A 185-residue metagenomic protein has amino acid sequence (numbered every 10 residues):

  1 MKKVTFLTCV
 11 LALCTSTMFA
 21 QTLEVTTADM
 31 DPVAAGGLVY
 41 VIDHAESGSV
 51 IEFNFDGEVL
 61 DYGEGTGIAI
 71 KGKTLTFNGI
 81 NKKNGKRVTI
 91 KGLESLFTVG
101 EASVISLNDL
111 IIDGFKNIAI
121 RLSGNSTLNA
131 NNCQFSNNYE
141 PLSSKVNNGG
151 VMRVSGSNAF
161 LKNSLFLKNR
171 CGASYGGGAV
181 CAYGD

Functional and structural regions predicted by a protein language model:
M1-V4: Positively charged n-region of N-terminal signal peptides that target proteins for export
T8-T17: Bacterial N-terminal signal peptides
M18-L38, G57: Right-handed parallel beta-helix/beta-solenoid
I42-I51, A69-K73, K82, S103: Beta-strand repeat architectures
E58-G63, T74-K116, I120, N137-Y139 (+1 more regions): Right-handed parallel beta-helix/beta-spiral solenoid domain characteristic of secreted/periplasmic
E64-G67, K91-T98, G114-S123, E140-S155 (+1 more regions): Extracellular beta-strand/beta-solenoid scaffold signature
L75-G79, V104-L107, T127-N131, F135 (+2 more regions): All-beta strand scaffolds that present successive hydrophobic residues in beta-strands
